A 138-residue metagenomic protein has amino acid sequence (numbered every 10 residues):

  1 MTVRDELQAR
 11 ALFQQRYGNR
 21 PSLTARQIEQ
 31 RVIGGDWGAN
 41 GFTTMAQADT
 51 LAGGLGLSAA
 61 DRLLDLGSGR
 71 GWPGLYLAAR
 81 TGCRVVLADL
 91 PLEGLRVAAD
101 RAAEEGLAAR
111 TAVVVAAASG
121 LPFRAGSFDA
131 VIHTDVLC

Functional and structural regions predicted by a protein language model:
M1-V32: N-terminal, positively charged/glycine-rich alpha-helical extensions of SAM-dependent methyltransferases
R31-G41: Class I SAM-dependent methyltransferase Rossmann-like catalytic core, especially the SAM/SAH-binding loop
G41-A59: Conserved alpha-helix/loop element of class I SAM-dependent methyltransferases that forms part of the SAM/SAH-binding
R62-G120: Class I SAM-dependent methyltransferase SAM/SAH-binding core
F123-A125: Short amphipathic alpha-helix with an adjacent loop that forms part of the alpha/beta core around
I132: A conserved beta-strand element that flanks and buttresses the S-adenosyl-L-methionine
D135-V136: Short catalytic micro-motifs in class I SAM-dependent methyltransferases
